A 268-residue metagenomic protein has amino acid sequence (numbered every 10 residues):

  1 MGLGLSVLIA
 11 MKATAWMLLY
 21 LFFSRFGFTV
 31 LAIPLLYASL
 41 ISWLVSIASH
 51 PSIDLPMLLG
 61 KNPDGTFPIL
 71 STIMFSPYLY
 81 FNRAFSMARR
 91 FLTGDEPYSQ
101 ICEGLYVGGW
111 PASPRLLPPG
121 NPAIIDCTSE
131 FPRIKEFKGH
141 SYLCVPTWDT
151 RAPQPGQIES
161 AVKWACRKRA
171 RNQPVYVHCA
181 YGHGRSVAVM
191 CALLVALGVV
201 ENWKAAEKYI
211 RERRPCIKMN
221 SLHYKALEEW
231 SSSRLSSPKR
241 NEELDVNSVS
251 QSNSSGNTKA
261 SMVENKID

Functional and structural regions predicted by a protein language model:
M1-L105, S232-S236, R240-D268: Non-catalytic regulatory/accessory regions that flank a structured catalytic core
M74-V177, Y181, A192-P238: Cysteine-based protein phosphatase catalytic domain of the PTP/DSP
H183-V189: Glycine-rich nucleophile elbow surrounding the catalytic serine of serine-hydrolase chemistry
